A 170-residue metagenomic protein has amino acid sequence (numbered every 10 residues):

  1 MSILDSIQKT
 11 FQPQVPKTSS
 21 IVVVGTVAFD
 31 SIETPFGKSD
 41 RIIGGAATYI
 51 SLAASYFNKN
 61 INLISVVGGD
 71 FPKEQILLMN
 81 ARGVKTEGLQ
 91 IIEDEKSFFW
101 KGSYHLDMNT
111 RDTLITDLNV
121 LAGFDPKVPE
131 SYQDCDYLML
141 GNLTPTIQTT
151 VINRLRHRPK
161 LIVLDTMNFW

Functional and structural regions predicted by a protein language model:
S2-K38: Positively charged, low-complexity intrinsically disordered leader regions
T18-S19, F29-R41, N58-M139, N153-P159: Conserved N-terminal subdomain of the carbohydrate kinase-like
V23, L63-S65, L164: Structural beta-sheet core signal
V24-T26, I115, G141, D165: Short beta-strand segments
G37-L52: Short catalytic helix/loop segments, enriched in acidic residues and glycine and frequently bearing histidine
G45-T48, I91-E93, T166-W170: Short, acidic/turn-prone active-site loops that include or flank metal/cofactor- and phosphate-binding residues
S55: Gly/Ala-rich phosphate-binding loop of Rossmann-like dinucleotide-binding domains, activating on the conserved
Y137-W170: Conserved beta-alpha-beta core of the PfkB/ribokinase-like small-molecule kinase fold
